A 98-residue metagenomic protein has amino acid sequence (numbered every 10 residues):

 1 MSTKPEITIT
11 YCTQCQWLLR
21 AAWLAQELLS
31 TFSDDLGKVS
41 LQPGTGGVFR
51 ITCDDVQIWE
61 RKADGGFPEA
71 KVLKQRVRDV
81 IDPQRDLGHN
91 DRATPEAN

Functional and structural regions predicted by a protein language model:
M1-N98: Domain-level signature for proteins that mediate thiol-based redox and metal-cofactor handling
